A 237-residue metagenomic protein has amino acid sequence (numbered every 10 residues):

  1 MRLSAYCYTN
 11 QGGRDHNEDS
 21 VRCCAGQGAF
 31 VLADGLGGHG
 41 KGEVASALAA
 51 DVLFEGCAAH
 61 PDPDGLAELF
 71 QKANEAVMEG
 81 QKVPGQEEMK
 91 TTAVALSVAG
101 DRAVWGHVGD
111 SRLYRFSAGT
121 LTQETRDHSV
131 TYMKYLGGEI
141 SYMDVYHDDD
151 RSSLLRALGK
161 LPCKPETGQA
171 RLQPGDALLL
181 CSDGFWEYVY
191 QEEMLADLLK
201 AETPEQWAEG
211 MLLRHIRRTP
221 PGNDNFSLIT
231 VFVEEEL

Functional and structural regions predicted by a protein language model:
M1-L237: PP2C/PPM-type serine/threonine phosphatase catalytic domain
